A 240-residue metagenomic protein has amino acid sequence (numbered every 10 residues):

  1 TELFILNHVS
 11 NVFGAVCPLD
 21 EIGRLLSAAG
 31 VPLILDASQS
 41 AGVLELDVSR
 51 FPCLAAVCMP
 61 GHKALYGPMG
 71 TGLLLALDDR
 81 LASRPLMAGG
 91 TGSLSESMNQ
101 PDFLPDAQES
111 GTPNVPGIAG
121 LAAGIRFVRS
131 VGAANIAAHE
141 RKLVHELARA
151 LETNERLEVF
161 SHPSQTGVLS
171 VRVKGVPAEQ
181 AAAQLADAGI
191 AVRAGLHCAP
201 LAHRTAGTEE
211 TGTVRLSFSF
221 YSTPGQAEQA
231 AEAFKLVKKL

Functional and structural regions predicted by a protein language model:
T1-G42: Active-site phosphate-binding strand-loop segment of PLP-dependent enzymes
F4-I5, I22, D36, V57 (+8 more regions): Buried hydrophobic positions in well-ordered alpha/beta secondary-structure cores of metabolic enzymes
L19, T71, I118-L121, V144 (+5 more regions): A general structural signal for well-ordered alpha-helical segments in protein cores
I34-D36, C58, F160, R193: Structural detector of well-ordered beta-strand residues that form the stable sheet scaffold of enzyme domains
F51-E96: Active-site PLP attachment segment
L104-L147, L240: Structural signature of PLP-dependent enzymes
R141, H145, R156-P200, R204-A206: Conserved PLP-binding catalytic core of the aspartate aminotransferase-like
D187-A191, H203-L240: PLP-dependent enzyme catalytic core of the Aspartate aminotransferase-like
